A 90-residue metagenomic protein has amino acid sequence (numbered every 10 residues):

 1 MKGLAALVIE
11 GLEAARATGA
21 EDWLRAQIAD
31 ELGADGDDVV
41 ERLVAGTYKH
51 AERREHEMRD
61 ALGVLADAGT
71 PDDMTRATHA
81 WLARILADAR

Functional and structural regions predicted by a protein language model:
M1-A89: Helical "substrate-binding/catalytic lid" subdomain of Rossmann-like NAD(P)-dependent dehydrogenases/reductases
